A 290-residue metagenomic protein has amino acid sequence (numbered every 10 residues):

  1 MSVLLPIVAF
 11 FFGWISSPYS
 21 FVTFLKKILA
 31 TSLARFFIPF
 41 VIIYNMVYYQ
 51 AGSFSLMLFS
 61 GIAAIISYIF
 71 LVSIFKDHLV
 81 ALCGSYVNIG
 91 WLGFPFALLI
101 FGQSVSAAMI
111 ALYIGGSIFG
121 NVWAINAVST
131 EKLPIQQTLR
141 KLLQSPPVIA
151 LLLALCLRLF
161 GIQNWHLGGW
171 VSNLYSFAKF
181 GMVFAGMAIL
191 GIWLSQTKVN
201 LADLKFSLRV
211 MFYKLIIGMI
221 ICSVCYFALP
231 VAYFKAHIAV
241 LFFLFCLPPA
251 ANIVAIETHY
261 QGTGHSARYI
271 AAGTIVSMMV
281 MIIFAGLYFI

Functional and structural regions predicted by a protein language model:
M1-I290: Alpha-helical transmembrane segments of multi-pass small-molecule/ion transporters
